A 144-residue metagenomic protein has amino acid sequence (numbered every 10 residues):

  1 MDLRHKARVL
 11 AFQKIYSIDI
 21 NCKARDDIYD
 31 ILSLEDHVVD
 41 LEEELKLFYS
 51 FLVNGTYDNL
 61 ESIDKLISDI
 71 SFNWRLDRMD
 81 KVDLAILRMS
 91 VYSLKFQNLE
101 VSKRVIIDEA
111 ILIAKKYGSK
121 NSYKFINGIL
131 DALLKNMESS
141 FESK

Functional and structural regions predicted by a protein language model:
M1-K116, K120-Y123, G128-K144: N-terminal interaction/assembly modules
